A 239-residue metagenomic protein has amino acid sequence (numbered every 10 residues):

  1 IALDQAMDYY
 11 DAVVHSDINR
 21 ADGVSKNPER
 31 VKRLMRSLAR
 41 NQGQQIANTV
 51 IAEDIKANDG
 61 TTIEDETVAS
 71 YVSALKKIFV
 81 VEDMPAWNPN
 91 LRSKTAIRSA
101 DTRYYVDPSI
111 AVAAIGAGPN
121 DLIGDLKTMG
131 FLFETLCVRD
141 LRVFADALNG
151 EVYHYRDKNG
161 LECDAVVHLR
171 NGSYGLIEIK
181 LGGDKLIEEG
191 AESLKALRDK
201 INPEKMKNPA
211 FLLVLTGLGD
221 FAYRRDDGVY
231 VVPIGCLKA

Functional and structural regions predicted by a protein language model:
A2-S173: Accessory nucleic acid-recognition modules appended to NTPase machines
N120-D125, E189-A196: Short, surface-exposed loop/helix-turn segments at secondary-structure junctions that function as lids/hinges flanking
F144-A147, K195-N208: Arginine/glycine-rich "motif VI" loop of SF2 helicases in the C-terminal RecA-like domain
R156, V214-T216: Short beta-strand/turn micro-motifs composed of small residues that flank or help shape donor/cofactor-binding pockets
G172-Y174, K207-F211: Short glycine-/polar-rich loops that comprise or flank the Walker A/P-loop and associated switch/sensor motifs
Y174-K185: Active-site ExK catalytic segment of metal-dependent nucleases
G183-L194, R224: Active-site-adjacent loop/helix micro-motif of nuclease/hydrolase catalytic cores
G217-A239: Domain-level recognition of nuclease-like catalytic cores that cleave nucleotide substrates
